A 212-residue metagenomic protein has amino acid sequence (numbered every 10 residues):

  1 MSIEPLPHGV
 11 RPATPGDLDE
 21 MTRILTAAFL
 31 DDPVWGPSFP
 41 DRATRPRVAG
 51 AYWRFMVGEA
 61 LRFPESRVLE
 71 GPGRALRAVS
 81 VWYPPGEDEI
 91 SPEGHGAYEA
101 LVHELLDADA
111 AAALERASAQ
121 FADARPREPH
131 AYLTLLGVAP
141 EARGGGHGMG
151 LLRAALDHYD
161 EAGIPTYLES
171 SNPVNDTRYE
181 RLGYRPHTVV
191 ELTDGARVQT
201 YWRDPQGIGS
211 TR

Functional and structural regions predicted by a protein language model:
G9-A27, D31-D32: A short beta-loop-alpha structural element at the N-terminal edge of CoA-dependent acyl/N-acetyltransferase catalytic
G50-V68, P126-Y132: A short helix-loop-beta-strand connector motif used in the catalytic cores of GNAT acetyltransferases and, in some
R62-S80: Conserved beta-hairpin
V79-G137, R143, L192-D194: Conserved acyl-donor/pantetheine-binding loop and adjacent beta-alpha core of acyl/acetyltransferases and related
P129-A131, H158-S171: Conserved GNAT acetyl-CoA-binding A-motif
T134-R143, Y167-D176, T193-D194, D204: Conserved beta-strand-loop-alpha-helix junction that forms the acyl-donor binding cleft
L135-V138, G144-D157, R181: Conserved acetyl-CoA-binding loop-helix of GNAT-fold acetyltransferases
M149, E161-A162, N172-V189, T193-A196: Conserved active-site alpha-helix within GNAT-family acetyltransferase domains
